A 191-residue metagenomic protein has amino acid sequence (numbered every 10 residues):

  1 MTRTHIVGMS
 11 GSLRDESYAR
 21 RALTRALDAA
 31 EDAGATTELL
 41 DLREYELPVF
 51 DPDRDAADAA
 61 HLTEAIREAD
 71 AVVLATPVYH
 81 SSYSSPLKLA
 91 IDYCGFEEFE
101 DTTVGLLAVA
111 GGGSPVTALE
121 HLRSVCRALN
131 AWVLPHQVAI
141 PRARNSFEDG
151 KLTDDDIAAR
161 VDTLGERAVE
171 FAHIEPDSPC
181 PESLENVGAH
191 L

Functional and structural regions predicted by a protein language model:
T2-A35: N-terminal beta1-alpha1 ligand-phosphate binding loop
M9, L40, L107-V109: Structural motif
S10, D41, Q137-A139: Residue-level recognition of beta-strand->loop/alpha-helix junctions
D15, D28, V104-R142, T153-R160: Short, glycine-/small-residue-rich phosphate/pyrophosphate-handling segment
L39-A57, S146-G150: N-terminal beta-loop-helix "entrance" segment that forms/cooperates in small-molecule cofactor or anionic ligand
D58-L129: Helix-loop-strand module that forms the ligand-binding subsite of alpha/beta enzymes
V133-L191: Glycine-rich phosphate/pyrophosphate-binding loop and the adjoining helix
